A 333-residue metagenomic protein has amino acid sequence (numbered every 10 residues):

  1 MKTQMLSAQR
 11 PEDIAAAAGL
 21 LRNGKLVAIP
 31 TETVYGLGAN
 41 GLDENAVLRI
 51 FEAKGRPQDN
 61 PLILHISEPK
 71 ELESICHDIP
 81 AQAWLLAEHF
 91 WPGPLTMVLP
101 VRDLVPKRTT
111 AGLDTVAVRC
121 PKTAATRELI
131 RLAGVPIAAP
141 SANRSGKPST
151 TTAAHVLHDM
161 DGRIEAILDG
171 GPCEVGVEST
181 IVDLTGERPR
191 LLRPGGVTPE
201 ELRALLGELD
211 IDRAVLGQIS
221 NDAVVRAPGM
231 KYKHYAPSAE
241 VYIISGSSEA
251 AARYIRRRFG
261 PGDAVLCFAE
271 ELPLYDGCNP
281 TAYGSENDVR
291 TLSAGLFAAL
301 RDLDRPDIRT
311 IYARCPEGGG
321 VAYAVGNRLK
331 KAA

Functional and structural regions predicted by a protein language model:
M1-A333: Active-site-adjacent structural elements in enzyme catalytic cores
